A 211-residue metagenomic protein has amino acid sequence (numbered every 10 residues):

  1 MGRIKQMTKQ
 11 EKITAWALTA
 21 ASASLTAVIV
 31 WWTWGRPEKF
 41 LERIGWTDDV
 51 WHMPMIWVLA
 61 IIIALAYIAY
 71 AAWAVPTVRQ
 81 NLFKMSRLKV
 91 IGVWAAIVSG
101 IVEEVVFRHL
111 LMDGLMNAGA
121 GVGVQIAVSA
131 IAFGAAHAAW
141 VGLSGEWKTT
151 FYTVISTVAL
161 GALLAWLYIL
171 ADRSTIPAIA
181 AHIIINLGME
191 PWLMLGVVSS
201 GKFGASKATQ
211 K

Functional and structural regions predicted by a protein language model:
M1-K9: Short, Lys/Arg-rich, polar N-terminal cytosolic tail immediately upstream of the first transmembrane signal-anchor
I4, I13-T14, V30-V106, M112-A120 (+3 more regions): Juxtamembrane helix-loop-helix connectors linking adjacent transmembrane helices in multi-pass membrane enzymes
T8-L18: Alpha-helical transmembrane segments and their helix-start/interface "positive-inside/aromatic belt" motifs in integral
Q10, A72, T157-V158: A short linear-motif detector with a strong N-terminal bias
A17-A27: N-terminal signal-anchor transmembrane alpha helix
L25-T26, A64-Y67, N186: Helical transmembrane-bundle signal
M85-K211: Transmembrane helix-loop-helix hairpins at the membrane interface of multi-pass integral membrane proteins
